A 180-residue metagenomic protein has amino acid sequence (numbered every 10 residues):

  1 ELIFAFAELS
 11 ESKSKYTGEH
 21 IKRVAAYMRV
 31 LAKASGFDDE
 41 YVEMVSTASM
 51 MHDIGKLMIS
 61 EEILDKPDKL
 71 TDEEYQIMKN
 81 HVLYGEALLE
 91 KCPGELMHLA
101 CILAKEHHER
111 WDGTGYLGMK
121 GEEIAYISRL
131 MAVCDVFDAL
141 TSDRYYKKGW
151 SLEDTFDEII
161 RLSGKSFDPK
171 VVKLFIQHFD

Functional and structural regions predicted by a protein language model:
E1-D180: Histidine- and acidic-residue-rich, metal-dependent catalytic cores
